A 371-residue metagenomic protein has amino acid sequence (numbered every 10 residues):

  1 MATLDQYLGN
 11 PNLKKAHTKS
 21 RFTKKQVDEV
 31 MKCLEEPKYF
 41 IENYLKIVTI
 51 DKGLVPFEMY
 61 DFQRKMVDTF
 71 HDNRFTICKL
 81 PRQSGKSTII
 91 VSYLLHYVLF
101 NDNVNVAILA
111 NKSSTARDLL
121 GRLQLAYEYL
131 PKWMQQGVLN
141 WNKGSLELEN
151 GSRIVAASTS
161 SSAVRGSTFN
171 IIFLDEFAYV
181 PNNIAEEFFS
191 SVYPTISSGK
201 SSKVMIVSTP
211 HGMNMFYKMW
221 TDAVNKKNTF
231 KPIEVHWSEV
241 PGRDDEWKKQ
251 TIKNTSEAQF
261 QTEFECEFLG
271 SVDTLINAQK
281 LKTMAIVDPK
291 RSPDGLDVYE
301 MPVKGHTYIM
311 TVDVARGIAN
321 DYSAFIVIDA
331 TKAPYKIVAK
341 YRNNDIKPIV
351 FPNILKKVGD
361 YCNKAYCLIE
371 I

Functional and structural regions predicted by a protein language model:
M1-F75: Pre-P-loop entry segment of helicase/translocase ATPase cores
N73-L94: Walker A/P-loop
V104-L125: Conserved Walker A/P-loop ATP-binding site and its immediately adjacent core in helicase/helicase-like ATPase domains
D118-N170: Inter-Walker segment of RecA-like/P-loop motor cores
L125-E128, Q135, Y179-T255, D360: ASCE P-loop NTPase helicase motor core
L148, D294, K304, A319-D321 (+1 more regions): Nucleic-acid-processing active sites and adjacent nucleic-acid-binding tracks, predominantly divalent metal-dependent
E176-V180, A315: Conserved Walker B
E187, E239-V314: ATPase catalytic-site recognition across NTP-hydrolyzing enzymes
